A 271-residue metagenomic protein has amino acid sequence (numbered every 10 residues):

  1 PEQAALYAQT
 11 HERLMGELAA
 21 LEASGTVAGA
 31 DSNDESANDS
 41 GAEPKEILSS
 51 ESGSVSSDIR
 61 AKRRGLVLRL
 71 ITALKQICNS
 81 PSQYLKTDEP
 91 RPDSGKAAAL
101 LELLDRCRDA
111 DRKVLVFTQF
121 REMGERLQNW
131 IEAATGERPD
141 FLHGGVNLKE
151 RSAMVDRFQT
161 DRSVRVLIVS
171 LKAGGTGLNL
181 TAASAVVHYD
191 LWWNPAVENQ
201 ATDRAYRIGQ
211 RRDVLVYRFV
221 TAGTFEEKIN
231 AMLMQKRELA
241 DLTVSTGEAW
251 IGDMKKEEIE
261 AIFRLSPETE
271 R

Functional and structural regions predicted by a protein language model:
P1-L178, A249, K255-R271: Conserved Helicase C-terminal RecA-like lobe
P1-T10, E137, E150, V155 (+3 more regions): SF2 helicase/translocase ATPase core recognition
